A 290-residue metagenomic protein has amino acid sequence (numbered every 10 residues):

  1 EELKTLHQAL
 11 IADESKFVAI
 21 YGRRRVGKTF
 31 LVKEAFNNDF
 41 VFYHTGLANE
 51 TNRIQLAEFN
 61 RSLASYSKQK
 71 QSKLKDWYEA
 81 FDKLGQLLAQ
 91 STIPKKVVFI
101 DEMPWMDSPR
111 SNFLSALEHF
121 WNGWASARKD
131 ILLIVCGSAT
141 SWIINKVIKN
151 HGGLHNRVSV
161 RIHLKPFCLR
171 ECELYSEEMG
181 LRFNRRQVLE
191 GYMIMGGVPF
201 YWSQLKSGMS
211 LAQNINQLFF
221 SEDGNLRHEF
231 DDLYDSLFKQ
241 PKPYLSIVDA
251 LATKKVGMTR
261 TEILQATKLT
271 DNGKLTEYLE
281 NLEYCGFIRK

Functional and structural regions predicted by a protein language model:
E1-K290: Phosphate-binding site recognition
